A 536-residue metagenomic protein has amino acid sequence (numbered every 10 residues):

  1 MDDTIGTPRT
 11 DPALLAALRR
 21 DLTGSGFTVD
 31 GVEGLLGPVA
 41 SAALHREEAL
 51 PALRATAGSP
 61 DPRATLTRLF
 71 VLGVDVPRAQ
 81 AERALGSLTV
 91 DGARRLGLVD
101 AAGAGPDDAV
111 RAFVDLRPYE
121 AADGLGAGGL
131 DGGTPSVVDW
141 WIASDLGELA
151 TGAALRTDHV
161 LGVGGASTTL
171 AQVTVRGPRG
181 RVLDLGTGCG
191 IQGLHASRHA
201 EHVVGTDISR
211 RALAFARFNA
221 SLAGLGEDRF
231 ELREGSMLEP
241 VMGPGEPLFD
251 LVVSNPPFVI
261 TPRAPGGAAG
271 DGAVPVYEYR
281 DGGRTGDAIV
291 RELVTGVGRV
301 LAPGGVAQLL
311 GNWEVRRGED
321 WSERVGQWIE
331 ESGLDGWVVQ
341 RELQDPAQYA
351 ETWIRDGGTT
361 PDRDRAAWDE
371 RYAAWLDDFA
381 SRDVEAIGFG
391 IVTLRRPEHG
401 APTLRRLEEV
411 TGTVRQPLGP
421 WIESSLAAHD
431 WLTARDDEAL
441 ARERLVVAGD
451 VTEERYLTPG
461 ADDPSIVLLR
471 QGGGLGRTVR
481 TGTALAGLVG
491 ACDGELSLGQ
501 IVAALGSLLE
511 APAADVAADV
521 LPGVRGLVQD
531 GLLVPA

Functional and structural regions predicted by a protein language model:
D2-T65, R117, A150, H399-G490 (+1 more regions): Acidic, low-complexity/disordered tracts enriched in E/D and polar residues
G6-T10, G24-D115, L146, L155 (+1 more regions): Hydrophobic alpha-helical segments that drive targeting, anchoring, or assembly
P62-F113, Q172-V175, L183, G188 (+2 more regions): Long, charge-rich, low-complexity alpha-helical segments
G103-V182, T187-H199: SAM-dependent Rossmann-like transferase core, predominantly class I methyltransferases with a strong bias toward
R156, G164-S254, I260: Conserved SAM/SAH cofactor-binding pocket of Class I
I208-S209, T285-Q340: Conserved Class I SAM-dependent methyltransferase catalytic core
S254-E292: Mobile active-site "lid"/loop adjacent to the S-adenosyl-L-methionine
P346-S425: Flexible, glycine-/basic-rich loop-and-beta segments that form/coincide with the SAM-dependent methyltransferase
